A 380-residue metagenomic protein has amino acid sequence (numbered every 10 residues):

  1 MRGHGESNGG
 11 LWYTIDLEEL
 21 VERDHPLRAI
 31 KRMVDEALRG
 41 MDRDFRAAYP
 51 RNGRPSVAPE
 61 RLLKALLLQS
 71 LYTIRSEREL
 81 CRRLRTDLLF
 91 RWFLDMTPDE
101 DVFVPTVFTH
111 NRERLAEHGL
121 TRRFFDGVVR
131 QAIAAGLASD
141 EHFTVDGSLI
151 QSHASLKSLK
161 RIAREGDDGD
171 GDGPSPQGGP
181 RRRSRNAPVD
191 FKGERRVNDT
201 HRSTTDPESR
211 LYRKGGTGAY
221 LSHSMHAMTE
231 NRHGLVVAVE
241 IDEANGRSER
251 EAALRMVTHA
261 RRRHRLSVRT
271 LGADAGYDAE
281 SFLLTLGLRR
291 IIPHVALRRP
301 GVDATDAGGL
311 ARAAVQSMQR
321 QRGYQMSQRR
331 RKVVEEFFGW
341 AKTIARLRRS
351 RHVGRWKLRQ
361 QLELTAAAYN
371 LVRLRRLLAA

Functional and structural regions predicted by a protein language model:
M1-E36, R181-R185, V189, L374-A380: Charged, often Cys/His-bearing segments associated with DNA-binding zinc-finger transcription factors
M1-L11, L27-L137, S152: Basic, low-complexity intrinsically disordered segments
N8-Y13, M41-F45, V107-F108, N231-V237 (+4 more regions): Short acidic (Asp/Glu) and glycine-rich catalytic loops that position anionic groups and cofactors
E22, P26, G53-R61, S76 (+10 more regions): Secondary-structure capping and boundary motifs in well-ordered enzyme cores
A65, L80, V104, A227 (+6 more regions): Hydrophobic, well-ordered secondary-structure elements that form the walls of internal hydrophobic environments
R85, D95-R289, R298, Y369 (+1 more regions): Polybasic low-complexity intrinsically disordered regions
D168, S175-V189, A275-W356, Q360-E363: Helix-centered, glycine/charged polyanion-binding patches within enzymatic domains that contact phosphate-containing
K357-A380: In a subset of proteins, long, contiguous C-terminal domains/tails are tracked
